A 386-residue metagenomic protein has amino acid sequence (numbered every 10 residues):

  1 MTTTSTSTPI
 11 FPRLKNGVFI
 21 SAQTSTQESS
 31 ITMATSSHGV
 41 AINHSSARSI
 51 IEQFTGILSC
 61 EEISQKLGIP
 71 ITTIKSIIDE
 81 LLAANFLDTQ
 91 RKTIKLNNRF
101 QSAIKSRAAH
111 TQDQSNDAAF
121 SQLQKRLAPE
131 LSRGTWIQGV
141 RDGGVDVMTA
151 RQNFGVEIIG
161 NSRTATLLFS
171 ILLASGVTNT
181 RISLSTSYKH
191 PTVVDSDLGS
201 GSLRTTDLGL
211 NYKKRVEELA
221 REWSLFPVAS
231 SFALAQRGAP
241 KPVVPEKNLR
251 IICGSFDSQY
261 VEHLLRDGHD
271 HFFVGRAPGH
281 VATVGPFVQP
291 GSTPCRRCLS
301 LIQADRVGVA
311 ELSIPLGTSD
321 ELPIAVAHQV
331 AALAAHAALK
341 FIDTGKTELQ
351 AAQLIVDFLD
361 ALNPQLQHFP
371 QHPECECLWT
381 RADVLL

Functional and structural regions predicted by a protein language model:
M1-L386: Adenine nucleotide-associated cytosolic modules
